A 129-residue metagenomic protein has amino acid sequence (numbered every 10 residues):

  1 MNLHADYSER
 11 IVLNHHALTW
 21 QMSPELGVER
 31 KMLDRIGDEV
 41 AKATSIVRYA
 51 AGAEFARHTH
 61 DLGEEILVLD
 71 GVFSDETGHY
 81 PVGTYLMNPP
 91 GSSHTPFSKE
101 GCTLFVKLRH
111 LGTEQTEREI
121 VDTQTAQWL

Functional and structural regions predicted by a protein language model:
M1-E39, I120-L129: A short, N-terminal "cap"/entry segment at the start of jelly-roll beta-barrel domains of the cupin/DSBH fold
R10-I11, V47, A51, L111 (+1 more regions): Glyoxalase I/VOC metalloenzyme domain signal
V28, H79, P90-R118: Ligand-binding loop in jelly-roll beta-barrel domains
E29-K31, A41-I46, A56-R57: Intrinsic, low-complexity N-terminal interaction/targeting segments
M32-D34, R48, M87, F97: Generic structural detector for well-ordered beta-strands
G37-A41, T77, T95-P96: Short glycine/serine/proline-enriched coil/turn segments at secondary-structure junctions
R48, L62-E64, E119-A126: Short intrinsically disordered coil segments
A50-A53, R57-D75, V82: Glycine- and acidic-residue-biased ligand/ion/polar-headgroup-sensing regions
